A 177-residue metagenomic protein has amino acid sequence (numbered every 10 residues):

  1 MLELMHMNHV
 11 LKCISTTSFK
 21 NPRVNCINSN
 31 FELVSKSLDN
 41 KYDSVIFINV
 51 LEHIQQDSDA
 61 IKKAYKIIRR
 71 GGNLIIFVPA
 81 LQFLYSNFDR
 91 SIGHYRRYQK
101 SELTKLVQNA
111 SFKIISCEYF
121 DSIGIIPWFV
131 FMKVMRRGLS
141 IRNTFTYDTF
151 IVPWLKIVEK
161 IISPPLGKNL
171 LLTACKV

Functional and structural regions predicted by a protein language model:
M1-S86, E102-T104, L172-K176: Conserved SAM-binding loop
N21, I92-Y95, M132-R136: Short, hinge-like loop/turn segments at secondary-structure boundaries
I54, R97, P164-P165: Short, solvent-exposed loop/helix junctions and linker helices that flank or host conserved functional motifs
Q82-D89, V134-L139: Short glycine/proline- and charge-enriched loop/turn segments that cap or connect secondary-structure elements
N87-L106, E118-F120: Acceptor-substrate binding/catalytic loop of class I
N109-F112, K176: A structural motif corresponding to the C-terminal end of an alpha-helix and its immediate exit/capping segment
F112-S122: Conserved S-adenosyl-L-methionine
S122-V177: A C-terminal cap/extension of S-adenosyl-L-methionine-dependent methyltransferases that defines the acceptor-substrate
